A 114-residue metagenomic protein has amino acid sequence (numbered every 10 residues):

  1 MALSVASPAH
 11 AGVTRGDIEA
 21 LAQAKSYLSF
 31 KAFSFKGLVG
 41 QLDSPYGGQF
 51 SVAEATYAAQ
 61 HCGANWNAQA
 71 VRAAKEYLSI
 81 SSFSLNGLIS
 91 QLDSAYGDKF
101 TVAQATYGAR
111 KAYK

Functional and structural regions predicted by a protein language model:
M1-A9: C-terminal segment of classical bacterial N-terminal signal peptides
P8-K114: An alpha-helical, amphipathic repeat domain used for nucleic-acid recognition, typified by the mTERF helical solenoid
